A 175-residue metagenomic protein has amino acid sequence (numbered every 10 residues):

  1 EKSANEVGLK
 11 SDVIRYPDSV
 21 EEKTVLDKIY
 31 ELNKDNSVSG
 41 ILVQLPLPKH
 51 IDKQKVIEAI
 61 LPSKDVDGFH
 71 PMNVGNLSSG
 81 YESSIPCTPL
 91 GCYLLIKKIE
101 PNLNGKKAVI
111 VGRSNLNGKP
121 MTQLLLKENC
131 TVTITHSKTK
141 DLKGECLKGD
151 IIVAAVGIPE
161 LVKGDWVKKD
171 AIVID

Functional and structural regions predicted by a protein language model:
E1-G40: N-terminal ligand-binding/catalytic initiation module
E1-K2, D18, S83-I172: Glycine-rich phosphate/diphosphate-binding loop of Rossmann-like nucleotide-binding domains
Y16-S19, P46, H50, K140: Short, surface-exposed acidic/glycine-rich loop or hinge patches that mediate macromolecular interfaces
S19-E22, N76-L77, D141: A short acidic, often aromatic-flanked loop/helix-cap motif at beta-alpha or helix-coil junctions that lines enzyme
V25-L26, K53-Q54, C146, G164: Conserved strand-to-helix beginnings and helix N-cap segments that scaffold or border functional pockets
Y30-E31, A59-I60, D150-V153: Short, hinge-like loop/turn segments at secondary-structure boundaries
G40-V43, A154, D175: Redox-cofactor binding/interface segments in oxidoreductases and associated redox assembly factors
L42-K107, M121: Anion-binding alpha/beta catalytic cores of soluble intermediary-metabolism enzymes, centered on
